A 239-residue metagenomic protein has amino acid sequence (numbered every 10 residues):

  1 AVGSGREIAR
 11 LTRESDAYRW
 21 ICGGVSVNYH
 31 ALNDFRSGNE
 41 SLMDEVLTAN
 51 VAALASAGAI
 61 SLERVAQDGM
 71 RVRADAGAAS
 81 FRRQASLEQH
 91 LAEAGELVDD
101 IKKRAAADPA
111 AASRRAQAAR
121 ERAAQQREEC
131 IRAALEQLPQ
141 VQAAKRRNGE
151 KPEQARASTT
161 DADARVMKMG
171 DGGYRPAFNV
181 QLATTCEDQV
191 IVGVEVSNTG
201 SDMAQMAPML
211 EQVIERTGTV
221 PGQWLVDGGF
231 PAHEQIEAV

Functional and structural regions predicted by a protein language model:
A1-R6: A positively charged, amphipathic N-terminal helix/segment that binds anionic biomolecules
E7-W20: DNA-recognition alpha helix
R13, V27, N33-V239: Polybasic low-complexity intrinsically disordered regions
Y18-G23, A52: Catalytic micro-motifs at enzyme active sites that drive phosphoryl/nucleotidyl and oxygen chemistry
